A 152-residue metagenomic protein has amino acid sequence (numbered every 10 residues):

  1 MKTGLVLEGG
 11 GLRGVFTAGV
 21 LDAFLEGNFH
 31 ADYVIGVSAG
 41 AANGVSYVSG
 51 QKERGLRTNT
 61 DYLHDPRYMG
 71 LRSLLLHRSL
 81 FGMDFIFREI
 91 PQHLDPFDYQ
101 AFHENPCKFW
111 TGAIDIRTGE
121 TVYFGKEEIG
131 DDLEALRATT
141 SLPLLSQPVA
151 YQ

Functional and structural regions predicted by a protein language model:
M1-V37, V45-Q152: Patatin-like phospholipase
